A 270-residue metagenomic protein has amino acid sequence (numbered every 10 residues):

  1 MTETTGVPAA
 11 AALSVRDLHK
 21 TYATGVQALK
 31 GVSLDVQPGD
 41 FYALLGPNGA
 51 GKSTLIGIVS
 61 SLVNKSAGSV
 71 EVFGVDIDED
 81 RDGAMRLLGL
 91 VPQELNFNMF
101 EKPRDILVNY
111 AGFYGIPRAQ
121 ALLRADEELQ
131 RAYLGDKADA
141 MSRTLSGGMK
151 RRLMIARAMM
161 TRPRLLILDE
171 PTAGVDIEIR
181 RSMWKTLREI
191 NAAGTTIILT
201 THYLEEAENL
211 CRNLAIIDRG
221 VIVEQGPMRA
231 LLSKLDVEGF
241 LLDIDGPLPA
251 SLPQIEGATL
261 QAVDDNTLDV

Functional and structural regions predicted by a protein language model:
G68-D76, G83-A84: Conserved ABC transporter NBD signature motif
V108, G112, A119-K137: Conserved ABC ATPase "signature" region
M141-L145: Conserved ABC ATPase signature
R162: Conserved catalytic motifs of ABC-family nucleotide-binding domains
L166-D169: Catalytic Walker B motif of ABC-type/P-loop ATPase nucleotide-binding domains
W184-V270: ABC transporter nucleotide-binding domain
